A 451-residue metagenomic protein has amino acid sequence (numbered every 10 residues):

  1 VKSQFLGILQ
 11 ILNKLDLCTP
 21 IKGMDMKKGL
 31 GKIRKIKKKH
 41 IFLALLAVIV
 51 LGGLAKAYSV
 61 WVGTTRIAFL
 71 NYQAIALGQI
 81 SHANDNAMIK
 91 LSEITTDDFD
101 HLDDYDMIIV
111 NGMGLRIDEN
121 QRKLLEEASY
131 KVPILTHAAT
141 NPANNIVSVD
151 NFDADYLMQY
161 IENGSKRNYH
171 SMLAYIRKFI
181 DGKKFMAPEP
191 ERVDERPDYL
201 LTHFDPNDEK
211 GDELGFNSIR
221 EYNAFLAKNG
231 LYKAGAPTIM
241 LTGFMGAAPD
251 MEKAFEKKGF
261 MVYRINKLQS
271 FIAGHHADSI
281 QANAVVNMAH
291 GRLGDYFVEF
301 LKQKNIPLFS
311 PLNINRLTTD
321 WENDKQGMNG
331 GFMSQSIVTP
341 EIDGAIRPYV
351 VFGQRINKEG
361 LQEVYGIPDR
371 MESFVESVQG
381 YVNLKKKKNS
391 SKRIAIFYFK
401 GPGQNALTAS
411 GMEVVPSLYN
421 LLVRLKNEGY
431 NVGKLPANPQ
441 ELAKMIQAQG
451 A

Functional and structural regions predicted by a protein language model:
L6-L12, L17: Short hydrophobic targeting helices and cationic amphipathic motifs that mediate membrane/organellar targeting
L17-A451: An N-terminal assembly and electron-transfer interface module characteristic of large anaerobic redox and radical
